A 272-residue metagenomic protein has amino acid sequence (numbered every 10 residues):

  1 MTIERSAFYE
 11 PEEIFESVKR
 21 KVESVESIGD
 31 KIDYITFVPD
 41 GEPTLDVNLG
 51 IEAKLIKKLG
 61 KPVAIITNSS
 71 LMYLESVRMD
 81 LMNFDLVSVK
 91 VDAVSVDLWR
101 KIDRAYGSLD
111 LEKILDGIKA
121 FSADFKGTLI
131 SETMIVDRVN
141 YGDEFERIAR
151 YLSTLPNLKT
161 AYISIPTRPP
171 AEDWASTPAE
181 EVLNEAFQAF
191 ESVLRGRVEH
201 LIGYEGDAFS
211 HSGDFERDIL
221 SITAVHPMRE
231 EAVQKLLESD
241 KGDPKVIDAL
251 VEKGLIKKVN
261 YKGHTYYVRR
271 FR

Functional and structural regions predicted by a protein language model:
M1-E13: Canonical Radical SAM [4Fe-4S] cluster-binding loop centered on the CxxxCxxC motif and its immediate flanking residues
E13, S17-R20, K113, G117 (+2 more regions): Well-ordered alpha-helical segments embedded in enzymatic catalytic cores
E13-D40: Short Fe-S-cluster ligation motifs
V25-G29, Y106, F125, H226 (+1 more regions): Short coil/turn helix-boundary motifs
T44-A189, V193: Conserved AdoMet/S-adenosylmethionine-binding subsite of the radical SAM
N140-R272: Auxiliary Fe-S-binding modules of radical SAM enzymes
